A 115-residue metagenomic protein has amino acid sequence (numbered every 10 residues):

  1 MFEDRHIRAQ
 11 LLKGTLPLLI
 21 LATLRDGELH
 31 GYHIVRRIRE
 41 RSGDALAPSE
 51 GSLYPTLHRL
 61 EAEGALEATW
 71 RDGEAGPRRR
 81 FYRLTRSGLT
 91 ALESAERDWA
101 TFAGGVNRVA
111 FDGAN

Functional and structural regions predicted by a protein language model:
M1, T90-N115: Amphipathic alpha-helical dimerization/coiled-coil segments that flank or bridge DNA-binding/regulatory modules
M1-G14, A95: Intrinsically disordered, low-complexity serine/threonine- and proline-rich regulatory segments
I7, R71-D72: Short, solvent-exposed loop/turn elements at beta->coil junctions and helix N-caps that rim active or binding pockets
R8-S52: N-terminal helix-turn-helix DNA-binding core of bacterial DNA-binding proteins
L53-L60: Basic amphipathic alpha-helical segments that dock to polyanions
G64: Glycine-centered, phosphate/nucleic-acid-interacting loop/turn motifs that mediate DNA/RNA or nucleotide
A68: Short beta-strand "wing" residues that participate in macromolecule-binding interfaces
A75-E96: Basic, amphipathic "hinge/linker" alpha-helix immediately C-terminal to the N-terminal HTH DNA-binding motif
